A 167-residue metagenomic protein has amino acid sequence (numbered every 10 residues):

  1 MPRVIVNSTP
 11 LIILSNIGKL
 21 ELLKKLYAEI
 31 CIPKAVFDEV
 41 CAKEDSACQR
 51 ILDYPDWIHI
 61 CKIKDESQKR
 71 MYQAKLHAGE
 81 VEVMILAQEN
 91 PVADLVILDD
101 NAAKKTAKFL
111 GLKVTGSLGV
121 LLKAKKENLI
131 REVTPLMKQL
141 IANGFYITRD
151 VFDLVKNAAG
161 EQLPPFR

Functional and structural regions predicted by a protein language model:
P2-L95, N101, F109-L112, L154 (+1 more regions): Active-site-proximal, substrate-binding regions of enzyme catalytic domains and RNA-binding/basic surfaces
K104-R167: Acidic, PIN/NYN-like endoribonuclease modules and their adjacent C-terminal/linker elements
